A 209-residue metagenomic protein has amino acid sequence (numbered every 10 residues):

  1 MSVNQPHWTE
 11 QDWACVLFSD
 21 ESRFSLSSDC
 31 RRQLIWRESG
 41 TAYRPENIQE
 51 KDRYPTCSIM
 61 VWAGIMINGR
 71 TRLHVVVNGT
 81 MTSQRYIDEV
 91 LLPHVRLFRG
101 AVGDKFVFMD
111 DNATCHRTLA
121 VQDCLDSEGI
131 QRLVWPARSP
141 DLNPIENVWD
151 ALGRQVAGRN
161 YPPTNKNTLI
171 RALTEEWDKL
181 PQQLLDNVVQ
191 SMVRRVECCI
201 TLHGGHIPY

Functional and structural regions predicted by a protein language model:
M1-P93, H203: Extended, low-complexity cationic-aromatic segments
T9-V16, S22-R23, I145-Y209: C-terminal anion-handling pockets and recognition modules
S19-E21, G103-H116, S139-N143: Acidic/histidine-rich, metal-coordinating catalytic segments
T56-M60, T80-Q84, D88, V95 (+5 more regions): Generic preference for well-ordered alpha-helical elements
T82, F108-D110, V121-L125: Short, well-ordered secondary-structure "scaffold" segments embedded in the functional core of diverse domains
I87-V107: Short, basic/hydrophobic alpha-helical segments
A120-V134: Metal-dependent phosphoesterases centered on the DNase I-like endonuclease/exonuclease/phosphatase
